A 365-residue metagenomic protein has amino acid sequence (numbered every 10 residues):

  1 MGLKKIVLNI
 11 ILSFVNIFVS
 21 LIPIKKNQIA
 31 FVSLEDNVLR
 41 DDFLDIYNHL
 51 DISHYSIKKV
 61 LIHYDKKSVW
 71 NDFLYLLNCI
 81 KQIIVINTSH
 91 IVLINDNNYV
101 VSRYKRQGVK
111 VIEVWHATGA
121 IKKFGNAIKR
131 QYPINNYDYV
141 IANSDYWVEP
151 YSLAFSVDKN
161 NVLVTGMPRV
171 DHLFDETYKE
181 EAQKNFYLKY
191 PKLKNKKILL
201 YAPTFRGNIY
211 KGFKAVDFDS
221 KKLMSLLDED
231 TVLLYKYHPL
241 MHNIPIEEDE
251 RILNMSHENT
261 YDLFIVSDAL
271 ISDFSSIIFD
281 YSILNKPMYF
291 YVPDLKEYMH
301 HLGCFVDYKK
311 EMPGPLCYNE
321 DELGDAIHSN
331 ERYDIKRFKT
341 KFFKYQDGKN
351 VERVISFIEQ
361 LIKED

Functional and structural regions predicted by a protein language model:
M1-D36, F73-L74: Membrane-proximal basic amphipathic "stem/tether" segments
G2-L3, Y178, E320-D365: C-terminal amphipathic helix plus adjacent low-complexity, charged tail appended to glycosyltransferase catalytic
G2-V15, I121-F124, I128, N135-K211 (+2 more regions): A nucleotide-sugar donor-handling region in carbohydrate enzymes
Q28-T177: Active-site and donor-binding regions of nucleotide-sugar-utilizing enzymes
R40-H49, R169-P245, C317, G348-E352: Conserved catalytic-core segment of nucleotide-activated headgroup transferases in glycan assembly
L77-T88, P239-F279: Donor nucleotide-activated moiety binding/catalytic core segment of transferases that use nucleotide-activated donors
V92-I94, N98-E113, H257-L302: A donor-sugar binding/catalytic signature common to diverse glycosyltransferases and related nucleotide-sugar
S276-F342: Catalytic binding pocket for nucleotide-activated donors in carbohydrate/polymer assembly enzymes
